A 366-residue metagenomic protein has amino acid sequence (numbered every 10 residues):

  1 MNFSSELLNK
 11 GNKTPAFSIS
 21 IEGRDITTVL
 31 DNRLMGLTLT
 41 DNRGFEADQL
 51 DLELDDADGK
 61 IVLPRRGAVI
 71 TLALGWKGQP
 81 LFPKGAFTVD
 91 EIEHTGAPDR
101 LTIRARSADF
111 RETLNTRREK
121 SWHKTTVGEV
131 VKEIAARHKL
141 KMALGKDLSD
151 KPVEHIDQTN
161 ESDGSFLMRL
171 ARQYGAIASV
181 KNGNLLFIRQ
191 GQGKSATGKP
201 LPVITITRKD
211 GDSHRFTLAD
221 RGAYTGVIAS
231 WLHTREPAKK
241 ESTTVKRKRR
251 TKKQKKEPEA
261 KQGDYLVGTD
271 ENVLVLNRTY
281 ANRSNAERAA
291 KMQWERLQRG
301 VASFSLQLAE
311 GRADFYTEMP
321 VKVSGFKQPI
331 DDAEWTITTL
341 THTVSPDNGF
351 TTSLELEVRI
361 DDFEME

Functional and structural regions predicted by a protein language model:
M1-E112: Assembly/oligomerization scaffold segments
N2-S5, R100-D109, K146-R215, R221: Short beta-strand-centered interaction patches in the first periplasmic/extracellular domains of large envelope
R33, L37-R65, G211-E366: An acidic/polar, Gly/Ser/Thr-rich interaction patch typically located in mid-to-C-terminal regions of proteins
Q49-E53, A105, E119-A143, Q158-K181 (+2 more regions): Amphipathic, non-transmembrane alpha-helical segments in extracytoplasmic/periplasmic proteins
L74-W76, R189, G325: Conserved "cap/hinge" positions at secondary-structure junctions
Q79-L81, T95-A97, S179, L186 (+3 more regions): Short glycine/serine/proline-enriched coil/turn segments at secondary-structure junctions
A86-T95, K120, Q192-K194, E334-P346: Short, compositionally biased
L114-R118: Short acidic, glycine/proline-rich loop/turn micro-motifs
